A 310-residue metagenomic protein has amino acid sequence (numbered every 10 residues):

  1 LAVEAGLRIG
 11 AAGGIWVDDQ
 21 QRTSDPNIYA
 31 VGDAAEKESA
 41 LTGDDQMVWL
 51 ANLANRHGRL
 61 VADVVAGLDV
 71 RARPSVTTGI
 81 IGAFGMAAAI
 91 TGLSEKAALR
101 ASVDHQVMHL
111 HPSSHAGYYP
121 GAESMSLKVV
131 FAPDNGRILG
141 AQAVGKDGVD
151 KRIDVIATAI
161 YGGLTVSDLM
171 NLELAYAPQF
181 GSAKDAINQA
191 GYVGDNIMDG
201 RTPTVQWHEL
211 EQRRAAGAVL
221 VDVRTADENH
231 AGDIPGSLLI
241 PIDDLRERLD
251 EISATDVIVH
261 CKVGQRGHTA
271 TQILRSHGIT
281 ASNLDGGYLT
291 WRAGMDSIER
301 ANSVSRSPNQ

Functional and structural regions predicted by a protein language model:
L1-L60, V155, A159: FAD-site-proximal beta/loop scaffold in flavoenzymes
A5, S24, A101, D233-P235 (+1 more regions): Short, structured coil segments at secondary-structure junctions
L7, V103, L164, G278-I279: Short phosphate-binding/catalytic loops that engage adenosine nucleotides
P26, L139-A143, I153-D154: Beta-strand scaffold of nucleotide-dependent catalytic cores
G32, V221-V223: Active-site flanking residues adjacent to catalytic metal/cofactor-binding acidic residues
A34-K146, Q179-S182, A186-Q212: Mid-to-C-terminal Rossmann-like scaffold of FAD/NAD(P)H-dependent oxidoreductases
D147-V166: A short, polar/charged loop-to-alpha-helix boundary motif
S167-P178, S182-V219, A226-I258, K262-Q310: Rhodanese-like catalytic fold shared by cysteine-dependent sulfurtransferases and DSP/PTP-type phosphatases
